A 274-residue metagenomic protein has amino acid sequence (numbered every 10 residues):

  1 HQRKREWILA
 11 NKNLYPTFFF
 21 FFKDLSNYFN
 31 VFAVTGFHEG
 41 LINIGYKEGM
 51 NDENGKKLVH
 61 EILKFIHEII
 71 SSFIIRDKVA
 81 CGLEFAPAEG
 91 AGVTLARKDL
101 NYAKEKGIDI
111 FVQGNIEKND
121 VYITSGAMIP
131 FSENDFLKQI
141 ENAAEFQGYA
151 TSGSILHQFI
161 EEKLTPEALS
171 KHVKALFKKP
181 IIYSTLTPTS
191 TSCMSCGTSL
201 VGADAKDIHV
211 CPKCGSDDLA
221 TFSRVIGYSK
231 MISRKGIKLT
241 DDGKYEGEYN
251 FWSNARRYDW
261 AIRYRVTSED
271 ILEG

Functional and structural regions predicted by a protein language model:
H1-G274: Long, C-terminal-biased catalytic regions of enzyme "large/alpha" subunits
